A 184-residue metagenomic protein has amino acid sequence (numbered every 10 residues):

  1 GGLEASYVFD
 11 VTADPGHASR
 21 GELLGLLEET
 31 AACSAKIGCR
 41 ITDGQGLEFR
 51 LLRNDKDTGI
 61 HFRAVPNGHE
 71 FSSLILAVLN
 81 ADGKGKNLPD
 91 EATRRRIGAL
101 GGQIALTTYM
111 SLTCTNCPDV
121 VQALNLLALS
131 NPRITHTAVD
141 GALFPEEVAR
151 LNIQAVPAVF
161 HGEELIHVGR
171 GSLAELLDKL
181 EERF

Functional and structural regions predicted by a protein language model:
G1-E4, E70-L100: N-terminal leader/targeting and pre-domain segments
G1-L27, G98-P132: Local sequence-structure signature of Cys/Sec-based thiol-disulfide redox active-site neighborhoods
G2-E4, A31-K36: Short secondary-structure junctions
E28, F49, L74: Contiguous, structured surface segment used for ligand recognition
A35-G44, P132-E146: Thiol-based oxidoreductase modules, predominantly thioredoxin-like and allied folds used for disulfide exchange
I41-I60, R150-G162: Structural micro-motif
L52-K84, F160-F184: Non-catalytic, surface beta->alpha helical segment in thiol-disulfide oxidoreductase systems
T108, N131, V139, Q154-E163: Positively charged, low-complexity, intrinsically disordered RNA-binding extensions
